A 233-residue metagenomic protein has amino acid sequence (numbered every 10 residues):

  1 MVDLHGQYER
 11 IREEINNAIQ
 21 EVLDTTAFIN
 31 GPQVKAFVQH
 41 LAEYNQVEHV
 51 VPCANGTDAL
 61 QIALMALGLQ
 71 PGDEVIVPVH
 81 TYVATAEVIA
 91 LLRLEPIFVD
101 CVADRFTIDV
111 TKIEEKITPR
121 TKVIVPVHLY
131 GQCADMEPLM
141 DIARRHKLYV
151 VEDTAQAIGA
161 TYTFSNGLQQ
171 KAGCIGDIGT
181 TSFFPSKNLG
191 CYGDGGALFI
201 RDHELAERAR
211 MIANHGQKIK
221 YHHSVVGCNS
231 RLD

Functional and structural regions predicted by a protein language model:
M1-A27, P32: N-terminal "arm"/small-domain region of PLP-dependent enzymes with the aminotransferase-like
T25-E74, V88-L92, F98-D100, S165: Phosphate-binding glycine-rich loop
N30-V34, G56-L60, T81-Y82, F106 (+2 more regions): Conserved donor sugar-nucleotide recognition element shared by glycan-biosynthetic enzymes
Q39, E137-M140, Q169-Q170, D194: Active-site phosphate/pyrophosphate- and oxyanion-stabilizing loops and adjacent acidic/basic residues in soluble
M65-T161: PLP-dependent aminotransferase-like
K116-T118, K171-G176: Active-site nucleotide-sugar/metal-binding loop of Leloir-type enzymes
Q156-L168, I175-D233: Active-site region of PLP-dependent enzymes
